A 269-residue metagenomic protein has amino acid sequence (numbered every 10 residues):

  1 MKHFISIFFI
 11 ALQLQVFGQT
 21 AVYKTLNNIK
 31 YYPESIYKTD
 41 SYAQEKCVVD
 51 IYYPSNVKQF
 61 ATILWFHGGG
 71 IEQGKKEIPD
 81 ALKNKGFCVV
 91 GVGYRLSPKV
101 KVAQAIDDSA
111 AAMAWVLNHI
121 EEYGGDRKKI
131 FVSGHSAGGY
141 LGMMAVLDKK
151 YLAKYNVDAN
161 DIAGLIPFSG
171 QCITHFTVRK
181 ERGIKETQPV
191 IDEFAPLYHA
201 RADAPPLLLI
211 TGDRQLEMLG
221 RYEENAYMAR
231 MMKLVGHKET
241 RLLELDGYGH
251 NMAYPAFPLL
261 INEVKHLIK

Functional and structural regions predicted by a protein language model:
Q19-V57: N-terminal cap/lid segment of alpha/beta-hydrolase-fold proteins
E34, P167-H199: Mobile cap/lid helix-loop segments that gate and shape the active-site cleft of serine hydrolases
Q59-G68: Short beta-strand element of the alpha/beta-hydrolase
K75-V92: Short amphipathic alpha-helix adjacent to the substrate-entry channel of hydrolases
K83, R182-D192, T211-R241: Active-site-adjacent alpha-helix of alpha/beta-hydrolase-fold enzymes
V100-E121: Alpha/beta-hydrolase active-site loop
L117-K180: Primarily recognizes the serine-hydrolase "nucleophile elbow" in alpha/beta-hydrolase and SGNH/GDSL folds
I210, A226, K233-K269: C-terminal catalytic histidine-bearing segment of alpha/beta-hydrolase fold enzymes
